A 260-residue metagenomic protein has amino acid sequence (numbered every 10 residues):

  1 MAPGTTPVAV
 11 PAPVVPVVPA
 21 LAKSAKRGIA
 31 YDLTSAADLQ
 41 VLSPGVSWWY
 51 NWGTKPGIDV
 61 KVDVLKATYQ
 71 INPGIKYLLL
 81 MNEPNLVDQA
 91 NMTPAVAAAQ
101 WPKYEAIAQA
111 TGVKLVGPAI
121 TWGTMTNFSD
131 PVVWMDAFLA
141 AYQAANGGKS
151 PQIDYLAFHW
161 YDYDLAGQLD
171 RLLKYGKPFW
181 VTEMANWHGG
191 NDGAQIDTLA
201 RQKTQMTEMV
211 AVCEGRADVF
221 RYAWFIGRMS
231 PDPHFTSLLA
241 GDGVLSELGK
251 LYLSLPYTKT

Functional and structural regions predicted by a protein language model:
M1-A20: Fungal extracellular serine/threonine-rich, low-complexity, intrinsically disordered "mucin-like" regions of secreted
G4, D63, T68, R216-T260: Aromatic-rich peripheral "rim/lid" segments of glycoside hydrolase catalytic domains that contact and position glycan
K23-Y77, I107: N-terminal carbohydrate-binding/catalytic regions of secreted carbohydrate-active enzymes
Y31-S43, K61-Q70, D130-A145, K203-V210: Short, acidic/polar
N51, N82, M135-N191, F225: Aromatic- and acid-rich polysaccharide-binding/catalytic face of secreted or lumenal carbohydrate-active enzymes
N72-A95, K114-T126, K149-W160, V181-T182 (+1 more regions): Active-site groove signature of glycoside hydrolases
Q89, V116-F128, K174-M206, F220-G241: Active-site clefts of carbohydrate-active enzymes
A98-V116, Y175-G176, M209: Active-site neighborhood of glycoside hydrolase catalytic domains
